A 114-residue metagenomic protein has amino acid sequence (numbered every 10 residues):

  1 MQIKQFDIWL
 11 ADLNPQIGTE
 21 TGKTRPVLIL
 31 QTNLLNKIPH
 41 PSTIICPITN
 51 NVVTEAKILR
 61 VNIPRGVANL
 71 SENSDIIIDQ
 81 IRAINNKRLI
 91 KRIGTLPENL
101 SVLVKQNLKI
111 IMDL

Functional and structural regions predicted by a protein language model:
M1-L114: Conserved functional hotspots at enzyme active or ligand-binding sites that engage polyanionic ligands
